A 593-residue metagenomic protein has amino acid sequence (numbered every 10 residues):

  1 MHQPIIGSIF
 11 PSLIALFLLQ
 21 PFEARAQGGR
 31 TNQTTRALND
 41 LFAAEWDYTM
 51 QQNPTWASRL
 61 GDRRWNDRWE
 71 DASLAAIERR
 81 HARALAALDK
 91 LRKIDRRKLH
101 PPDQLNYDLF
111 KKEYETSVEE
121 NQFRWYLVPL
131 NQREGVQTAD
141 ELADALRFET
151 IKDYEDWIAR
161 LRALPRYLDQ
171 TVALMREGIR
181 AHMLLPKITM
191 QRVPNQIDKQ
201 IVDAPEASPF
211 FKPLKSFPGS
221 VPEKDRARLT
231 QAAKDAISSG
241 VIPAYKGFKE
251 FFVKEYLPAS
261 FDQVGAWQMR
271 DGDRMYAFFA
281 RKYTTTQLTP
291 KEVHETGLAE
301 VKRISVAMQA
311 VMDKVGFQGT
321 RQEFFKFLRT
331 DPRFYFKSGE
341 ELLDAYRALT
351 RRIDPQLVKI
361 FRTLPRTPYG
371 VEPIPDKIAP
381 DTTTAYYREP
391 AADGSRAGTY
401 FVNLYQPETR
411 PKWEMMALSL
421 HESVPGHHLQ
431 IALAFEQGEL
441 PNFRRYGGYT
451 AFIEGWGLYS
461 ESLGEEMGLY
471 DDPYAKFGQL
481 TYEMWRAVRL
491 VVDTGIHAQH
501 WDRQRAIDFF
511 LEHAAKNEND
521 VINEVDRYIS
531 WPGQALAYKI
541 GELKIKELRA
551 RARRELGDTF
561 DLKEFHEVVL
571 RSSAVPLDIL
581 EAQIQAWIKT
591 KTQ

Functional and structural regions predicted by a protein language model:
M1-I6: N-terminal secretory signal peptides that target proteins for export/translocation
S8-P21: Bacterial N-terminal signal peptides
A26-Q593: N-terminal maturation segment of proteins
